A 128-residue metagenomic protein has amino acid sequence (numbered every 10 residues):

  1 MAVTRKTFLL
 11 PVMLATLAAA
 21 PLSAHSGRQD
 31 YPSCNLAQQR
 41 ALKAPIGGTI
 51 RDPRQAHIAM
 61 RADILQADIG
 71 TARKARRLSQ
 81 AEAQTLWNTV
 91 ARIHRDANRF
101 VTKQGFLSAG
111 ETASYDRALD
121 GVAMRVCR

Functional and structural regions predicted by a protein language model:
M1-H25: Classic N-terminal secretory signal peptides
F8, G48, I64: Residue-level detector of functional hotspots within protein domains
A24-T49: N-terminal propeptides/low-complexity segments immediately following signal peptides in secreted or periplasmic proteins
P32, A62-I64: Short N-terminal helix-initiation segments at or just after the protein's N-terminus
T49-A56, M60, A67-R117, G121-M124 (+1 more regions): Surface-exposed, polar/charged faces of alpha-helical domains in mature secreted/periplasmic/lumenal proteins
